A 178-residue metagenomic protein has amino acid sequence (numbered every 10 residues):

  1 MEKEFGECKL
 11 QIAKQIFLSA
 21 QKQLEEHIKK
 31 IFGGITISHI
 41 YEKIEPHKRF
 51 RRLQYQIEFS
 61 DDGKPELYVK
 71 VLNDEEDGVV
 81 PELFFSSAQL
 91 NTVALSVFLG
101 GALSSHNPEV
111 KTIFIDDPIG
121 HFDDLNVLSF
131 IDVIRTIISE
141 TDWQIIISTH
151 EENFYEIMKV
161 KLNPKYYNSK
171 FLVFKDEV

Functional and structural regions predicted by a protein language model:
M1-E75, V110-I113, S129: Extended, charged coiled-coil "arm/hinge" scaffolds of SMC/Rad50-like chromosome-maintenance ATPases and other large
E26, E82, A102, I134-R135: Generic recognition of flexible, low-complexity loop/linker segments
K29-F32, D61-F98, G120-L125: Conserved ABC ATPase signature
I35, H39, N91, L95-G100 (+5 more regions): Feature representing long, continuous alpha-helical segments
L103-K111: Short basic/glycine-enriched coil/helix segment immediately N-terminal to the Walker B
K111, I115-P118, D123: Walker B catalytic motif
N126-V178: C-terminal lobe/lid and adjacent interdomain/linker elements of RecA-like ASCE P-loop ATPase modules
